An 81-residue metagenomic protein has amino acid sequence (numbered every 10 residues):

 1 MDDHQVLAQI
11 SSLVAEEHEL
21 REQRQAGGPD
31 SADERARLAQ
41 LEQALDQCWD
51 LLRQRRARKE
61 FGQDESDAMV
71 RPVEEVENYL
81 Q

Functional and structural regions predicted by a protein language model:
M1-Q81: Extended, charge-rich alpha-helical interface modules
